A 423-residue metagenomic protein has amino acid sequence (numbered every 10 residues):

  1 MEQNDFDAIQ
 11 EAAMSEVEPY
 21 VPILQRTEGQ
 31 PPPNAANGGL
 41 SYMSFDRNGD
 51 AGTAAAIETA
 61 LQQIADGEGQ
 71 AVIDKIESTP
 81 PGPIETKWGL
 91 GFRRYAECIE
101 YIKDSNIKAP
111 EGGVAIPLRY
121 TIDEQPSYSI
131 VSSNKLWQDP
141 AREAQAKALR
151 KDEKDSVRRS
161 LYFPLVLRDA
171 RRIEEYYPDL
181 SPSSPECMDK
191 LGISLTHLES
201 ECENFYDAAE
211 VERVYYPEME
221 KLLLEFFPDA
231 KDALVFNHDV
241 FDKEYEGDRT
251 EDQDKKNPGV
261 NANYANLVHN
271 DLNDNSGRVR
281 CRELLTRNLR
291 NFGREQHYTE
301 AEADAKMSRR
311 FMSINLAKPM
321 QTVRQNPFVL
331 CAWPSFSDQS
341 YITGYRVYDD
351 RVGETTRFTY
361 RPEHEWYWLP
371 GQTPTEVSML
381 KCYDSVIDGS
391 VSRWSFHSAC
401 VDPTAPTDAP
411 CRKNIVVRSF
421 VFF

Functional and structural regions predicted by a protein language model:
E2, E11-Q25, G29-N37, N48 (+16 more regions): Non-heme Fe(II) oxygenase catalytic core, chiefly the N-lobe of the double-stranded beta-helix
E354-F423: Catalytic core of Fe(II)/2-oxoglutarate
